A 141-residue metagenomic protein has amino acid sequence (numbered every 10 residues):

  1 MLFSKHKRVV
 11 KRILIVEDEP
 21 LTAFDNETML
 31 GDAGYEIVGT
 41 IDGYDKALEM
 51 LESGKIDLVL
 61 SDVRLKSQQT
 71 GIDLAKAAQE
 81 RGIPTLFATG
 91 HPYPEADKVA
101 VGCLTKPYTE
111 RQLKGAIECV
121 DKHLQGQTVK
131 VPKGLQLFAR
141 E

Functional and structural regions predicted by a protein language model:
M1-R12, E110-E141: Non-catalytic signal-transmission and effector/linker regions of two-component phosphorelay proteins
E19-G39: Two-component/phosphorelay signaling modules centered on CheY-like receiver
E27-T28, T40-L58, K66: Acidic, metal-coordinating helix/loop segments flanking the phosphotransfer/catalytic sites of two-component signaling
E52-G54, A77-I83: Conserved phosphotransfer cores of two-component systems
S61-Q79: Conserved phosphotransfer microenvironments
P92-V101: Short loop/helix-cap segments at secondary-structure boundaries that form the rim of catalytic
K106: A Lys-centered signature of the CheY-like receiver
